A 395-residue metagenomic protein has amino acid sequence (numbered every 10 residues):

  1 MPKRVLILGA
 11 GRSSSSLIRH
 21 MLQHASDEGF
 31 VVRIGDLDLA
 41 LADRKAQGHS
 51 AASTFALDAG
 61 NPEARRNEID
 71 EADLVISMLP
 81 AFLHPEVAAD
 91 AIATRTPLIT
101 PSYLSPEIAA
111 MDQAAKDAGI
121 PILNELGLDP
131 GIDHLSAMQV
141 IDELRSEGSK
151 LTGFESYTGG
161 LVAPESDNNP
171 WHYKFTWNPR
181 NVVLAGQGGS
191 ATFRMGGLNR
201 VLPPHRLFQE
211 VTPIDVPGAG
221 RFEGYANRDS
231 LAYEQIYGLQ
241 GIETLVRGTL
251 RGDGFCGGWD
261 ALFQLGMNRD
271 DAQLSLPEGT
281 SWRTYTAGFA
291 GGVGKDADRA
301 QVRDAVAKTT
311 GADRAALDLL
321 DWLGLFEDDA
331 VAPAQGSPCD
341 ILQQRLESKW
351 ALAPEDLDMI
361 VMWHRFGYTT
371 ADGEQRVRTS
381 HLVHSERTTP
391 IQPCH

Functional and structural regions predicted by a protein language model:
V5-G9: Conserved N-terminal Rossmann-fold NAD(P)-binding element of oxidoreductases
S13: Hydrophobic/small residue at the entry helix of a nucleotide-binding pocket
L37-L41, S105: Helix N-cap at the beta1-alpha1 junction of Rossmann-like dinucleotide-binding domains, i.e., the first residues
G48-N61: Rossmann-fold cofactor-recognition segment
A59-E71: Conserved Rossmann-fold cofactor-binding substructure of NAD(P)-dependent oxidoreductases
D90-I108: ADP-ribose/adenylate-binding Rossmann-like module
S102-N124: Rossmann-fold NAD(P)-binding glycine/threonine-rich loop
S146-H395: C-terminal catalytic/substrate-binding lobe primarily of soluble NAD(P)-dependent oxidoreductases
